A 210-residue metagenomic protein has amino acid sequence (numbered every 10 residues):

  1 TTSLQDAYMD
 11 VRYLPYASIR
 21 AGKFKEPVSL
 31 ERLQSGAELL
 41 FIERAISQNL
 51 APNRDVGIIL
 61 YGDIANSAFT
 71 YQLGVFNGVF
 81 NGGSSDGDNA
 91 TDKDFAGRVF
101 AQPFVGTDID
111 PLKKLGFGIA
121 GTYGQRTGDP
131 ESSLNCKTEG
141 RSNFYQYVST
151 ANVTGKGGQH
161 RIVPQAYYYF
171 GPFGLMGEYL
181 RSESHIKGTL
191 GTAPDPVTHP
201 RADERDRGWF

Functional and structural regions predicted by a protein language model:
T1-T127, D203-F210: Outer membrane beta-barrel
D86-A202: Surface-exposed beta-loop-beta
